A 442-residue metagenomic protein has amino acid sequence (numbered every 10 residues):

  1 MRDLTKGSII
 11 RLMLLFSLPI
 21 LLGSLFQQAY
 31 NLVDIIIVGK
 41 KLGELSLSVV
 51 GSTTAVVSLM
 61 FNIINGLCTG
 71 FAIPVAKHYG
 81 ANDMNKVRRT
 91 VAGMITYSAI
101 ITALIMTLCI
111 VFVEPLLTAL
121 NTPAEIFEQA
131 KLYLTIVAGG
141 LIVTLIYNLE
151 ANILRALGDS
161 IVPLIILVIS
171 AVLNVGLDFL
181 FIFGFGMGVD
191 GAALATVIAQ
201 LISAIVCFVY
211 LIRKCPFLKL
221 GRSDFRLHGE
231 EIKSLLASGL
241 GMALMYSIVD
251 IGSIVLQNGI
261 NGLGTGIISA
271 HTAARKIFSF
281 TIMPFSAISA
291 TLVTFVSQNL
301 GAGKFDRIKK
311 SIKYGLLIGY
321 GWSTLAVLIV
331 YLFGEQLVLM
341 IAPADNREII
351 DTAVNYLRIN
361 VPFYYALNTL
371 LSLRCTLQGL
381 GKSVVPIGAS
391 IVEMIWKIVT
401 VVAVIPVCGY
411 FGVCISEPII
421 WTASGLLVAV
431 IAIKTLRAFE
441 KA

Functional and structural regions predicted by a protein language model:
M1-S17, V75-G140, G184-L240, V296-F363 (+1 more regions): Short alpha-helical transmembrane segments in multi-pass integral membrane proteins
K6, I10-A29, V33, V56-I63 (+7 more regions): Residue-level signal for short hydrophobic patches within transmembrane helices of multi-pass membrane transporters
L15-D34, I136, S170, A199-S203 (+3 more regions): Transmembrane helical elements of multi-pass membrane transporters/channels
I20, S24, I36, I73 (+17 more regions): Transmembrane alpha-helix boundary and packing residues in multipass membrane permease domains and related
L25, A29-S48, L117-A124, L180-M187 (+5 more regions): Helix-terminus/linker motif at the lipid-water interface of multi-pass membrane proteins
L47-T107, T144-P163, H271-G334, L367-A389: Small-residue-rich hydrophobic transmembrane alpha-helices
L59-N62, N174-D178, A204-F208, F280-M283 (+3 more regions): Hydrophobic transmembrane alpha-helices of multi-pass small-molecule transporters
C68, I136-R155, P163-A171, A192-C207 (+4 more regions): Short runs within selected transmembrane alpha-helices of multi-pass transporters and secretion channels
